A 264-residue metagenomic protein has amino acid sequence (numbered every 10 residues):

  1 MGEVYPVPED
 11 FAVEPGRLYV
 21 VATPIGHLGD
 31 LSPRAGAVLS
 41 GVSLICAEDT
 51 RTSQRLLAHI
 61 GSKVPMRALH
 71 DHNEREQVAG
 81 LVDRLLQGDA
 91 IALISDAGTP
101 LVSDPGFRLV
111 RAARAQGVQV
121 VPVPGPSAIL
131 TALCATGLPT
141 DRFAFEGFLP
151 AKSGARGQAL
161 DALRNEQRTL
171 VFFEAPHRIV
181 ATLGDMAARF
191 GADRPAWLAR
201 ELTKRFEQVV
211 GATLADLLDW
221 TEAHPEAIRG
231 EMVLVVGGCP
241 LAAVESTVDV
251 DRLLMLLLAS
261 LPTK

Functional and structural regions predicted by a protein language model:
G2-D71: Glycine-rich, flexible N-terminal cofactor/catalytic loop recognition
Y5-V7, P15, A90, T169 (+1 more regions): A contiguous loop/helix-start segment that scaffolds small-molecule binding in enzyme catalytic cores
R17-V21, Q87-S95, F143, R168-F172 (+1 more regions): Generic beta-sheet signal
L39-I45, G117-V121, T169-L170: Short active-site oxyanion
A47, P122-G125, F172, L198: General beta-strand structural signal in soluble alpha/beta enzymes
A68-E76, L149-K152: Conserved helicase motor
V78-S127, T131: Glycine/small-residue-rich loop that forms an oxyanion/phosphate-binding "nest" at active or ligand-binding sites
R108-E166: Class I SAM-dependent methyltransferase SAM-binding "motif I" and its flanking Rossmann-like core
